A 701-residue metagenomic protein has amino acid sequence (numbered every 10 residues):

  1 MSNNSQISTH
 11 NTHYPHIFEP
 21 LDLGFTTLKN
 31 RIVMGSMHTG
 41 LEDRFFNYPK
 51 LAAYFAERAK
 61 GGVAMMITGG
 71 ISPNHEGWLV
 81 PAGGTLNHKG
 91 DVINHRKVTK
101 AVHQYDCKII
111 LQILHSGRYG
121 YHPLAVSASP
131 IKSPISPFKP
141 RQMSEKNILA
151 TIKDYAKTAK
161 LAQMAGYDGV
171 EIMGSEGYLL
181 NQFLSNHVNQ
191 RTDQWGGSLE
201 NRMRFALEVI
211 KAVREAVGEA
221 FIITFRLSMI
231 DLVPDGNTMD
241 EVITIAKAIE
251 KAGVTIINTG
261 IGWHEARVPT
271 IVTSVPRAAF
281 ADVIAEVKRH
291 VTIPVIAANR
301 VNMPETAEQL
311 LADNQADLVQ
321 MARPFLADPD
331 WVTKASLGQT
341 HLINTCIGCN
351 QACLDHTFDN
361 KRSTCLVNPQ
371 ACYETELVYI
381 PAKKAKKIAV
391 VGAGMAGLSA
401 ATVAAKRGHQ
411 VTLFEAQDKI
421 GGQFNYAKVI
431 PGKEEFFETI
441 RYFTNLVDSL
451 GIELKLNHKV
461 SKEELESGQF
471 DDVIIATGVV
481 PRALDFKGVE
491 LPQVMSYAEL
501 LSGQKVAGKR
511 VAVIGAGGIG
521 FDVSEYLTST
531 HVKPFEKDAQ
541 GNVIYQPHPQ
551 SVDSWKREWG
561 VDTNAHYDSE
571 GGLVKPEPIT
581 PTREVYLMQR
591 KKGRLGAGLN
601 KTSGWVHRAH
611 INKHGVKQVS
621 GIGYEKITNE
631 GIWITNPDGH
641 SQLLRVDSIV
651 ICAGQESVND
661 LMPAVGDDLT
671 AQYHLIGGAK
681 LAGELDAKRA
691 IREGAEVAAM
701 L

Functional and structural regions predicted by a protein language model:
M1-V391, M395, A400-V411, K419: Flavin-dependent oxidoreductase catalytic cores
K29, Q315, S467-Q469, R645: Alpha-helix C-terminal capping/helix-to-coil transition sites in glycosyltransferase folds
I210, E374-K383, K406, Q410 (+4 more regions): Flanking helices and flexible, charged tails adjoining ferredoxin-like Fe-S electron-transfer domains in multi-subunit
R267-V272, P294, D317, F424-G432 (+1 more regions): Short beta-alpha connecting loops at secondary-structure transitions that line or flank enzyme active sites
D330-C346, H458-V480: Small-residue-rich anion-binding loops in enzyme active sites
K386-L413, K455-E466, T477-Q493, A498-L599 (+1 more regions): Rossmann-like dinucleotide/flavin-binding elements
G422-F470, G596-I622: N-terminal Rossmann-like dinucleotide/flavin-binding domain of flavoprotein oxidoreductases that bind FAD/FMN
